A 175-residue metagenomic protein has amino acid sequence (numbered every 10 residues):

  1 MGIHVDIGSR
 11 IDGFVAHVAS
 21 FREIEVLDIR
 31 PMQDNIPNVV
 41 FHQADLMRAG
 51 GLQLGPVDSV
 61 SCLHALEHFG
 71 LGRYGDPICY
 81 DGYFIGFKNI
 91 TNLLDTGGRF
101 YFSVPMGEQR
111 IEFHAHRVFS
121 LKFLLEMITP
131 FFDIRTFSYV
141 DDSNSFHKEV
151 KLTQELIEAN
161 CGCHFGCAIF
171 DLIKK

Functional and structural regions predicted by a protein language model:
V5-G50: Class I SAM-dependent methyltransferase SAM/SAH-binding core
A19, D95, T129: Short conserved AdoMet
A49-V60: A short acidic, Gly/Pro-enriched loop at the edge of an enzyme's catalytic core that lines a small-molecule cofactor
S61-L66, G70: A conserved beta-strand element that flanks and buttresses the S-adenosyl-L-methionine
I78-R99: A short glycine-rich, Lys/Arg-flanked "PGG" loop and its adjoining helix->strand segment in the class I
D81, F102, G107-M127: Acceptor-substrate binding/catalytic loop of class I
L121-K175: Class I S-adenosyl-L-methionine
